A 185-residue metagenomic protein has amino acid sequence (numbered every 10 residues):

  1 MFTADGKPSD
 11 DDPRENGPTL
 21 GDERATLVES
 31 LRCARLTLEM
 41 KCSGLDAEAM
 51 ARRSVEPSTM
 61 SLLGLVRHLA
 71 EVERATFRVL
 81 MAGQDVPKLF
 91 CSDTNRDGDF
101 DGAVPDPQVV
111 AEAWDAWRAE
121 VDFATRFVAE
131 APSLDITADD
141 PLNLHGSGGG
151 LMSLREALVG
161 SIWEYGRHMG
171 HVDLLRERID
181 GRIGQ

Functional and structural regions predicted by a protein language model:
M1-D10, R14, R24, V28-G98 (+1 more regions): Short, contiguous alpha-helical
G21-L27, Q108-A111: Active-site rim elements
G98-D139, R155-S161: Acidic/histidine-rich alpha-helical segments that form the ligand environment of transition-metal centers
